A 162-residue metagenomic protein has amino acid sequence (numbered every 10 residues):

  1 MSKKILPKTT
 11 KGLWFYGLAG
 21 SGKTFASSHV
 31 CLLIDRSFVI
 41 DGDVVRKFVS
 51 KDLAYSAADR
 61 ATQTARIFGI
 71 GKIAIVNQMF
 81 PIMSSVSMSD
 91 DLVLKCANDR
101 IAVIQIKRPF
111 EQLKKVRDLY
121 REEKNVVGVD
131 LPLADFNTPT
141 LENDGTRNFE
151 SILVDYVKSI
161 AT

Functional and structural regions predicted by a protein language model:
M1-G12: Extreme N-terminal, non-catalytic leader segments that precede Walker-type/kinase nucleotide-binding cores
K3, K115-T162: Small-molecule kinase domains that catalyze NTP-dependent phosphoryl transfer to phosphate-bearing small molecules
F15: Hydrophobic anchor at the beta1->P-loop junction of P-loop NTPases
L18-A19: The conserved Walker
K23: Conserved lysine of the Walker
S27-I70: Conserved substrate/cofactor phosphate-moiety recognition/catalytic segment in nucleotide-dependent phosphotransferases
S37-V39, I101-Q105, T138-E142: Conserved beta-strand scaffold positions in the cores of enzyme catalytic domains, especially in NTP/NDP-utilizing
A58-V103, K107-F110: Glycine-rich phosphate-binding loop used to anchor ATP phosphates in small-molecule kinases, encompassing both
